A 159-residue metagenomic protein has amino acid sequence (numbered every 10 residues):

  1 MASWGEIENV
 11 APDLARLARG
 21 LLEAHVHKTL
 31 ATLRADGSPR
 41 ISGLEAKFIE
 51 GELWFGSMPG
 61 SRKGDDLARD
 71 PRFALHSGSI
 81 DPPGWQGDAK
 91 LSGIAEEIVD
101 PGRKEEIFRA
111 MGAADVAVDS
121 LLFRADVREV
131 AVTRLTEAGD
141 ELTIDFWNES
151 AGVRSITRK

Functional and structural regions predicted by a protein language model:
M1-D13, G84-K159: Charged, gly/pro-rich active-site loop segments
W4-R34: Short, conserved active-site entrance elements at the starts or edges of catalytic domains
A15, G60-S61: Structural motif corresponding to alpha-helix initiation and N-cap regions
H25-P59, L67, F73-S79, D88: Short beta-strand segments
P59-G60, R128: A generic "binding-loop/recognition-motif" signal
G60, P71-S77, K104-A114: Short acidic (Asp/Glu) patches
S61-G64, P82, G139-D140: Short, surface-exposed beta-strand-loop junctions and turns on beta-sheet-rich folds
